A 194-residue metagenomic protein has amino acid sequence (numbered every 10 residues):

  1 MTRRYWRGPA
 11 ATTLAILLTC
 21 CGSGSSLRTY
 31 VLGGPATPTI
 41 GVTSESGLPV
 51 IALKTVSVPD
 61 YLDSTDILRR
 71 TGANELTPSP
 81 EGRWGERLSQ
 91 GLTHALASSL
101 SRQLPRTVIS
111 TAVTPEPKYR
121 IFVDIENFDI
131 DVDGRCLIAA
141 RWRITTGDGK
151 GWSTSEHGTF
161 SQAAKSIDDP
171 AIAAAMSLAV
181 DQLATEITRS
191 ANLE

Functional and structural regions predicted by a protein language model:
M1-A10: Bacterial N-terminal signal peptides that target proteins for export
L17-C20: C-terminal motif of bacterial Sec signal peptides marking the signal peptidase cleavage site
G22-I40, R102-G151, K165-S166: Surface-exposed short loop/turn segments
L48-P117: N-terminal segment of the mature soluble domain
V50-V56, L68, R120-I125, L137-R143 (+1 more regions): Soluble periplasmic/extracytoplasmic beta-strand elements of cell-envelope proteins
N74-R83, G149-R189: Short secondary-structure boundary motifs at beta->alpha junctions and helix caps
